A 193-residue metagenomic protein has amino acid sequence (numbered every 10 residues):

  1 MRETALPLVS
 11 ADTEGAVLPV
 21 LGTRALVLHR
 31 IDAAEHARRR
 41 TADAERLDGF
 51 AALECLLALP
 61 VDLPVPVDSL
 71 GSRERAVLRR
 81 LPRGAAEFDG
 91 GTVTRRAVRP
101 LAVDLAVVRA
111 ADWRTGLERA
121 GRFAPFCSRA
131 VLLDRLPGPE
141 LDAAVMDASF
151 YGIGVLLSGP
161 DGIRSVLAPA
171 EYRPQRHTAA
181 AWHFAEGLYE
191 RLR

Functional and structural regions predicted by a protein language model:
M1-A25, R30-D32, A44-E87, R191-R193: Acidic-basic catalytic patches of nuclease active cores, encompassing PD-(D/E)XK and other metal-cofactor nuclease
T4, V93, D142-A143: Intrinsically disordered, low-complexity segments enriched in polar/charged residues with Gly/Pro, especially when
V9-A11, D89-G91, R114, P137-G138: Short amphipathic alpha-helical surface micro-motifs
T13-A16, L21-R24, A33-L57, T92-R96 (+2 more regions): Non-catalytic C-terminal interaction segments of nucleic acid-processing enzymes
R24-H36, T94-D112, R122-P125, A130-L132: Conserved catalytic cores of phosphodiester-cleaving nucleases, focusing on short active-site segments
A42-D43, L105-L156: Catalytic cores of nucleic-acid endonucleases
V67-L70, G90-R95, T115-R119: A broad, low-specificity signal for short, low-complexity segments enriched in glycine/proline and polar/charged
